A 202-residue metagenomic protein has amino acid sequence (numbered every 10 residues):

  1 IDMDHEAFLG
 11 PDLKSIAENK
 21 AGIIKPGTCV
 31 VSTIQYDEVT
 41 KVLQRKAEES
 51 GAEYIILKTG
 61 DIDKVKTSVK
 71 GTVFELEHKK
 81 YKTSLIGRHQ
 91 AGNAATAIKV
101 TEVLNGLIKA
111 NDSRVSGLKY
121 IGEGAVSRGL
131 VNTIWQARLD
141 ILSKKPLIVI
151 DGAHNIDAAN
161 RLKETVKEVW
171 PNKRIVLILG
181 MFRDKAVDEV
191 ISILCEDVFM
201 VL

Functional and structural regions predicted by a protein language model:
I1, H5, S15, E77-M200: Nucleotide phosphate-binding/pyrophosphate-handling subdomain across enzymes that bind or process nucleotide phosphates
I1-H78, A94, I98-K109: Acidic, Mg2+-coordinating active-site environments of NTP-dependent enzymes
T28-V30, E53-Y54, R174-L177, F199-L202: Hydrophobic beta-strand segments of well-ordered beta-sheets in folded domains
Q35-I55, K70, L147-V149, I156 (+1 more regions): C-terminal helical cap/extension that packs against the catalytic core of soluble nucleotide-cofactor enzymes
